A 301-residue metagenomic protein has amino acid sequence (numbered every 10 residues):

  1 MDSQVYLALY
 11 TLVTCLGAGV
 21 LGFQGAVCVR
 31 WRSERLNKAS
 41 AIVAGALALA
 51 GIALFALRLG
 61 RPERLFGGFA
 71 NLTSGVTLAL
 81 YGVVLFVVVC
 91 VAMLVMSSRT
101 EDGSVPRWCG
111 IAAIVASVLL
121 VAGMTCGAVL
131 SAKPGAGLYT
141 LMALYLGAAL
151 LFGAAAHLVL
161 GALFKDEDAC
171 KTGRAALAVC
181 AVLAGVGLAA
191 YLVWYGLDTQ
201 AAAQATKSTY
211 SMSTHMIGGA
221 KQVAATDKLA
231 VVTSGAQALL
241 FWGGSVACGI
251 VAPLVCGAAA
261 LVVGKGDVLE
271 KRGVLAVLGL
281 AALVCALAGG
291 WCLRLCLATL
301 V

Functional and structural regions predicted by a protein language model:
M1-C15, R35-A39, G67-L85, W108 (+2 more regions): Membrane-entry segments of alpha-helical transmembrane domains in multi-pass membrane proteins
V5, R32, L94-L275, A282-G290: Long, contiguous internal "core" modules enriched in hydrophobic/ aromatic residues
L7-G25, V84-C90, A149: The first (N-terminal) embedded transmembrane alpha-helix
T14, Q24-V27, P62, G67-T73 (+5 more regions): RNA-interacting cores
L21-A39, R58, P62-F66, L261-K271 (+1 more regions): Membrane-interface helix-loop junction between the first two transmembrane segments
I42-R61: A generic, lipid-embedded transmembrane alpha helix
A44-L47, Y81-C90, A112-L119: Mid-membrane cores of alpha-helical transmembrane segments in multi-pass membrane proteins, especially transporters
G290-V301: Juxtamembrane boundary at the C-terminal end of a transmembrane helix
